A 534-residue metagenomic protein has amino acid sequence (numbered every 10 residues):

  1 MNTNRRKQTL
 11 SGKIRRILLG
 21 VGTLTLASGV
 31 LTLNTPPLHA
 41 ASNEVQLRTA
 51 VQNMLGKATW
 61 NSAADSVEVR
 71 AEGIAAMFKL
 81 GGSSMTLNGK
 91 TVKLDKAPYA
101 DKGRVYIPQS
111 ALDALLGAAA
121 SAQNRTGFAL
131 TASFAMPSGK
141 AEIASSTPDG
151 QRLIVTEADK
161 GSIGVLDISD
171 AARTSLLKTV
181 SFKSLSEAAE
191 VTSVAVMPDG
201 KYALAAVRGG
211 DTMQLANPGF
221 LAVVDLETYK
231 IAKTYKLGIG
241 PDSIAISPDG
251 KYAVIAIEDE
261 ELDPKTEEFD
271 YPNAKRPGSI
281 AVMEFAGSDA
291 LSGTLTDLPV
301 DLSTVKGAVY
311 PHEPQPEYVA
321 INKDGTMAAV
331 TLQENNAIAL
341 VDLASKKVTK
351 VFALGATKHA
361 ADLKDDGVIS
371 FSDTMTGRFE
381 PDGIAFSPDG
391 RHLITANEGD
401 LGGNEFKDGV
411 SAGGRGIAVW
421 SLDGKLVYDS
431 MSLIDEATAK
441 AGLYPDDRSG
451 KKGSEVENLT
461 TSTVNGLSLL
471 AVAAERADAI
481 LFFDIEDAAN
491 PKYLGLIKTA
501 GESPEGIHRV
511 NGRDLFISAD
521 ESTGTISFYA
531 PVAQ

Functional and structural regions predicted by a protein language model:
N2, K7-T9, K13-L24, S28-T126: Primary recognition of N-terminal secretory signal peptides and signal-anchoring hydrophobic helices
A129-P137, K178-E187, G287-P314, K350-M375 (+2 more regions): Surface-exposed loop and turn segments in beta-propeller and other repeat-based domains that flank or scaffold
A132-G164, P314, H392, E455: Beta-strand-rich domains and repeat architectures in extracellular enzymes and scaffolds, especially beta-propellers
P137-I143, A188-V194, P241, D270 (+5 more regions): Signature of short aromatic-glycine-proline-rich micro-motifs recurring in repeat-based ectodomains
P148-G150, V196-D199, I246-G250, K323-D324 (+3 more regions): Residue-level detector of Asp-centered blade-edge/turn motifs that repeat once per structural unit in beta-propeller
A205-N217, A256-G278, T395-R415: Short, conserved, GDST-rich strand-edge loop motifs in beta-rich repeat architectures
N217-Y229, D270-G287, A412-D423: Beta-propeller blade signature
